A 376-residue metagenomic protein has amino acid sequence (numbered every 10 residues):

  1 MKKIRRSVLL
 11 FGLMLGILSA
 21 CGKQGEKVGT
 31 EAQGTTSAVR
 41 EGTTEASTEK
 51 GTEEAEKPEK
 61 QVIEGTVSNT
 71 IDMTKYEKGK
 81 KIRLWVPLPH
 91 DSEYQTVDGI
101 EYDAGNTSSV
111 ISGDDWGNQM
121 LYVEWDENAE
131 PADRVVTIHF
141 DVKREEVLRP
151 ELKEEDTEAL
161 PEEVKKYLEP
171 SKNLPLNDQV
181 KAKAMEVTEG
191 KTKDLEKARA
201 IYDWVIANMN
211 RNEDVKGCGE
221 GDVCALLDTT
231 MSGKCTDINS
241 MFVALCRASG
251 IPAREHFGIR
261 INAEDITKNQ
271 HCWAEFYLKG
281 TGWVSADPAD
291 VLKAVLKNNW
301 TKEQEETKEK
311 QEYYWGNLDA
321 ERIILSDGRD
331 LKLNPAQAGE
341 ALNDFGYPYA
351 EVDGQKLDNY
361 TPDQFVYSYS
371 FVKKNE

Functional and structural regions predicted by a protein language model:
M1-V8: Bacterial N-terminal signal peptides that target proteins for export
L18-A20: C-terminal motif of bacterial Sec signal peptides marking the signal peptidase cleavage site
G22-G29: Bacterial lipoprotein signal-peptidase II cleavage site
V39-E146: Intrinsically disordered, low-complexity N-terminal segments that are enriched in acidic
V135-T229: Acidic low-complexity segments
K197-I201, M231-C246: Active-site nucleophilic cysteine motif
S240-Q337: Hydrophobic/aromatic-rich core segments of domains that either
Q311-E376: Low-complexity, Gly/Ser/Thr/Pro-rich intrinsically disordered linker/tail segments
